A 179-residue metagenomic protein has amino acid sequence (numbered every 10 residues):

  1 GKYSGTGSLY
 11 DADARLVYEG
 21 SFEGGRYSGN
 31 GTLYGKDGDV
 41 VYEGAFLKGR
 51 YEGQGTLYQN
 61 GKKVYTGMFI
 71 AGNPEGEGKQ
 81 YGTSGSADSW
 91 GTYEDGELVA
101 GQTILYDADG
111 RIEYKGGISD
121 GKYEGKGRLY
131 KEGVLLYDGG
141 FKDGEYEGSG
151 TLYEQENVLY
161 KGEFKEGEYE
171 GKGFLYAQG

Functional and structural regions predicted by a protein language model:
G1-G179: Glycine/tyrosine- and acidic-biased, solvent-exposed loop/turn segments at the edges of beta-strands
